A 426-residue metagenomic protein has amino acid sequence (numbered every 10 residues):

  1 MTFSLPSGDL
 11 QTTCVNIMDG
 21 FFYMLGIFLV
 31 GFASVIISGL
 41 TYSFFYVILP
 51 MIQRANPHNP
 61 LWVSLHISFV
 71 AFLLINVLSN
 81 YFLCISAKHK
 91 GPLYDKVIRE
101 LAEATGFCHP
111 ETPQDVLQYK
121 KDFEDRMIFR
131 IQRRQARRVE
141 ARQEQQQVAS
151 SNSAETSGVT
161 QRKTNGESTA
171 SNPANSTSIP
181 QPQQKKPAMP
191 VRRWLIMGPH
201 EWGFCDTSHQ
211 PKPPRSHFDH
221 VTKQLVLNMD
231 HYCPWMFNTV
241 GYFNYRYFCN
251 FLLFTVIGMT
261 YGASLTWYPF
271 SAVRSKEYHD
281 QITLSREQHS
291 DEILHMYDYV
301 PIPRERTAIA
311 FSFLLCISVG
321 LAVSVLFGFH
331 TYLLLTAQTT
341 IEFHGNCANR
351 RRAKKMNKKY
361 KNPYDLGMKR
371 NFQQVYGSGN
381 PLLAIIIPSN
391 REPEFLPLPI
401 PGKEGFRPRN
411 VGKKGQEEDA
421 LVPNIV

Functional and structural regions predicted by a protein language model:
T2-V426: Membrane-associated feature with strongest affinity for ZDHHC
